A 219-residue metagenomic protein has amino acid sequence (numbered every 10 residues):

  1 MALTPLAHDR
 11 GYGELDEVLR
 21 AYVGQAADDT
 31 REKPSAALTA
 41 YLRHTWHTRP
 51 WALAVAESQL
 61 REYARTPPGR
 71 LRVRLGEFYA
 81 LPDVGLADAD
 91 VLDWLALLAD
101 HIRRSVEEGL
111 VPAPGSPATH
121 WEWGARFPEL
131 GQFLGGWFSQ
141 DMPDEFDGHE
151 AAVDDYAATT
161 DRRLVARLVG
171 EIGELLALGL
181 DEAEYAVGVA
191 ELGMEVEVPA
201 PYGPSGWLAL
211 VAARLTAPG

Functional and structural regions predicted by a protein language model:
M1-L3, H44, E57, G69-E77 (+1 more regions): Short, flexible domain-boundary/linker segments around small modular repeats
M1-R43, A99, E107-V153, A212: Short terminal alpha-helical segments
L6, R10, W51, V55 (+9 more regions): Alpha-helix boundary/N-cap detector
A26, R49, P67, P82 (+7 more regions): Short, flexible helical or helix-coil boundary motifs
D28-P68, G136-L176: Amphipathic alpha-helical interaction modules
T66, R70-V73, L180-E184: Extended intrinsically disordered, low-complexity coil regions enriched in Ser, Thr, Gly, Ala and often Pro
R74-G124, A186-G219: Amphipathic alpha-helical binding modules
